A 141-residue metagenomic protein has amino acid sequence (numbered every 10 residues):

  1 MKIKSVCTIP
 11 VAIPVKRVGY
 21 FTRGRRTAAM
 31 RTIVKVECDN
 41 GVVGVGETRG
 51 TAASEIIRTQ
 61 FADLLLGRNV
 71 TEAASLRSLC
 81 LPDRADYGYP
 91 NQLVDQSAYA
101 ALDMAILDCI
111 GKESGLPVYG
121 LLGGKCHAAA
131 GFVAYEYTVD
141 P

Functional and structural regions predicted by a protein language model:
M1-V45: Structured beta-strand/loop patches that form or line metal/cofactor-binding pockets in enzymes
T27-A29, S97, K125: Short coil/turn motifs at beta-sheet boundaries
E37-E113: Metal- or metallocofactor-binding catalytic centers and their adjacent structured scaffolds across diverse enzyme
R49-T51, L107, G123-G124, Y135-V139: Beta-hairpin (beta-strand-turn-beta-strand) motif
Q92, A128-P141: Active-site mouth loops of central-metabolism enzymes
A98, S114, A128-F132: Generic beta-strand structural signal
L121-A129: Flexible hinge/switch segments at interdomain interfaces of large molecular machines
